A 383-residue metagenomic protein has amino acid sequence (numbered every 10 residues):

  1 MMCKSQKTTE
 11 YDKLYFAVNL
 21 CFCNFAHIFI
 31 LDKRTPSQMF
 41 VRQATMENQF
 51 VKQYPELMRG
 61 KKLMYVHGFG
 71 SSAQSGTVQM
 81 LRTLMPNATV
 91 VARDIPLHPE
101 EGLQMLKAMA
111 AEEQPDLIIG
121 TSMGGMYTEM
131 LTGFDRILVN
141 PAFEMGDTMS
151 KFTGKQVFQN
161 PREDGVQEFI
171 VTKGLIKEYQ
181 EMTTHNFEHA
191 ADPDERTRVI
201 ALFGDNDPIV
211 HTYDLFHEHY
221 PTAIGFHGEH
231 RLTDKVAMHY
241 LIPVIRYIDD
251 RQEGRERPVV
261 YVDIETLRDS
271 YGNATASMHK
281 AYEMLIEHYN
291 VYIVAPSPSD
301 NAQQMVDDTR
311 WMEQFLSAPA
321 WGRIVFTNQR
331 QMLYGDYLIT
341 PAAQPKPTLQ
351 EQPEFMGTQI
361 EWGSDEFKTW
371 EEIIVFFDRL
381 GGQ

Functional and structural regions predicted by a protein language model:
C3, C21-C23: Cysteine-centered motifs
Y54-E112: Active-site catalytic motif of lipid deacylating hydrolases and related acyltransferases
G68-S72, I95-L97, R231, R268 (+1 more regions): Short histidine/acidic/glycine/proline-rich micro-motifs that form metal- and phosphate-coordinating active-site loops
I119-T128: Gly/Ala-rich beta-loop-alpha elbow adjacent to hydrolase catalytic centers
D135-I137, P141-I248: The alpha/beta-hydrolase serine catalytic core
E256-Y271: Asp-based phosphoryl-transfer active-site loop
R268-I293: Short, acidic loop-to-helix structural element flanking the phosphoryl-transfer center in phosphate-processing enzymes
A302-Q383: C-terminal cap/substrate-recognition subdomain and adjoining C-terminal extension of metal-dependent phosphatase-like
